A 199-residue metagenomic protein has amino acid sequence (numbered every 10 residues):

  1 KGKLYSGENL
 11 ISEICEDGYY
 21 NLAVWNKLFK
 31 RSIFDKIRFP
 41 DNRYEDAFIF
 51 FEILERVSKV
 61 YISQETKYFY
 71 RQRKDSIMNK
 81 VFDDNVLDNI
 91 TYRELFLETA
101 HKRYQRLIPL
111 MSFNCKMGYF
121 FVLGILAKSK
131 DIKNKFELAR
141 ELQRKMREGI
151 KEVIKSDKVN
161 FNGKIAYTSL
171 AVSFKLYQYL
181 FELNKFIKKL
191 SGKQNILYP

Functional and structural regions predicted by a protein language model:
G2-D83: Conserved nucleotide-sugar donor-binding catalytic segment
K36, R56, T99, F113 (+1 more regions): Active-site catalytic microenvironments for nucleophilic, acid-base chemistry
K67-R73, N79-L107, F121-K151: Catalytic core of nucleotide-sugar-dependent glycosyltransferases
R106-N114: All-alpha amphipathic helical-bundle segments outside canonical DNA-binding/catalytic cores that form hydrophobic
K116-Y119: GST superfamily/GST-like fold recognition
K128-P199: Membrane-interface aromatic/basic loop that binds lipid-linked glycans or pyrophosphate carriers, typified by
